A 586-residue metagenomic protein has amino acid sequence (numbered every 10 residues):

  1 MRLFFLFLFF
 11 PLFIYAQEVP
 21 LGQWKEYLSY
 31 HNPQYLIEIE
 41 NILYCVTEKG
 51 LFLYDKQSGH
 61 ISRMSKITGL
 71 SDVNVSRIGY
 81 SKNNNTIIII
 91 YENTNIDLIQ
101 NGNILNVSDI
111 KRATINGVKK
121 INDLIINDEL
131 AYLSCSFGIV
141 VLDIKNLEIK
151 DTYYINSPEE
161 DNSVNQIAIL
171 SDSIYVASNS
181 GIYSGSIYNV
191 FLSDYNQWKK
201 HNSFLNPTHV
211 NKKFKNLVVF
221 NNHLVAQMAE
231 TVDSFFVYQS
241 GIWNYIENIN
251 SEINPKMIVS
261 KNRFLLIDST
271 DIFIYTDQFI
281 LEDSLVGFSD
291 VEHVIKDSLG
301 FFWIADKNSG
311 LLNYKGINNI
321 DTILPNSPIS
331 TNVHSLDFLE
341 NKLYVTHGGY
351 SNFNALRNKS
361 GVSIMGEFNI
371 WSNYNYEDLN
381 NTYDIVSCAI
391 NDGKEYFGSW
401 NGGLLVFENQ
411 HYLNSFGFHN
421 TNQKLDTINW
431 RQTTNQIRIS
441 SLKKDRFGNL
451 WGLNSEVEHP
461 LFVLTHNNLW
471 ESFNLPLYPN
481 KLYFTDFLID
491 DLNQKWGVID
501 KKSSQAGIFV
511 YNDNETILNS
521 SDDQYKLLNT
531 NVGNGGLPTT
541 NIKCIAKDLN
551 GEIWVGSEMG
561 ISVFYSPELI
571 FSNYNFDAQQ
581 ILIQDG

Functional and structural regions predicted by a protein language model:
L3-F13: Sec-dependent N-terminal signal peptides
Q17-S62, H293-I295, A305, S309-S330 (+1 more regions): An edge-strand/N-cap motif at the start of beta-rich repeat modules
V19-I39, S65-K82, S108-I126, D151-L170 (+10 more regions): Short coil-to-beta transitions that initiate beta-strands within beta-rich domains
I42-C45, T86-I88, L130-L133, S173-V176 (+8 more regions): Conserved beta-propeller blade signature
V46-T47, Y91-E92, S134-S136, A177-N179 (+11 more regions): Structural signature of WD-repeat beta-propellers
F52, T94-N95, G138-V140, G181-Y183 (+7 more regions): Short glycine/acidic-enriched loop and turn motifs that connect beta-strands
N103-I104, N146, S186-S193, N409-N414 (+3 more regions): Short loop/turn segments immediately following beta-strands, especially the blade-tip and inter-blade linker loops
N358-E367, V463-T465, F509-D513: Beta-propeller blade signature
